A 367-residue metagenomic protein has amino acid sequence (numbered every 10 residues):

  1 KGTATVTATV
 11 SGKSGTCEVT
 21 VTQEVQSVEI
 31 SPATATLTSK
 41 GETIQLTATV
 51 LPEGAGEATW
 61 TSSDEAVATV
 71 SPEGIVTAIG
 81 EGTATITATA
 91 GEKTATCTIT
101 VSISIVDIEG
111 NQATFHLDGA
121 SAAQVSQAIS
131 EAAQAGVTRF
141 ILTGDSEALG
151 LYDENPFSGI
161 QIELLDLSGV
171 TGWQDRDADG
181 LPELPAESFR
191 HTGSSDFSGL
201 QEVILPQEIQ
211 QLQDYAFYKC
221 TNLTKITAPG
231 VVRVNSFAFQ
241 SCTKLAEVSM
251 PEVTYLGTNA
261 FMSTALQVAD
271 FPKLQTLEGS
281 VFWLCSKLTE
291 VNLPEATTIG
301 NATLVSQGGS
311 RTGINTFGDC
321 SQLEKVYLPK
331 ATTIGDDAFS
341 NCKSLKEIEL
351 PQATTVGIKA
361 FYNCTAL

Functional and structural regions predicted by a protein language model:
K1, V6-A8, C17, S194 (+3 more regions): Intrinsically disordered, low-complexity linker/propeptide segments enriched in Ser/Thr/Gly/Pro and acidic residues
K1-S104: Extracytoplasmic soluble-region selector
G2, G82, S121-A122, D145-G150 (+1 more regions): Short acidic, S/G/P-rich loop/turn micro-motifs used as interaction or catalytic elements
I99, A113-L117, T138-E147, I162-D179 (+9 more regions): Structural signature of tandem-repeat unit edges
D107-G136: Acidic Gly/Asp/Thr-rich repetitive segments characteristic of extracellular carbohydrate-active and adhesion proteins
A123-A132, L149-S158, A186-S188, A302: Short, T/G/N/S-enriched strand-turn elements that build extracellular solenoid repeat scaffolds
A178-P185, F189: Substrate-binding cleft of extracellular glycoside hydrolase catalytic domains
E187-S188, Q213-A216, N235-Q240, G257-A260 (+4 more regions): Consensus positions within tandem repeat domains that build extended binding/scaffold surfaces
